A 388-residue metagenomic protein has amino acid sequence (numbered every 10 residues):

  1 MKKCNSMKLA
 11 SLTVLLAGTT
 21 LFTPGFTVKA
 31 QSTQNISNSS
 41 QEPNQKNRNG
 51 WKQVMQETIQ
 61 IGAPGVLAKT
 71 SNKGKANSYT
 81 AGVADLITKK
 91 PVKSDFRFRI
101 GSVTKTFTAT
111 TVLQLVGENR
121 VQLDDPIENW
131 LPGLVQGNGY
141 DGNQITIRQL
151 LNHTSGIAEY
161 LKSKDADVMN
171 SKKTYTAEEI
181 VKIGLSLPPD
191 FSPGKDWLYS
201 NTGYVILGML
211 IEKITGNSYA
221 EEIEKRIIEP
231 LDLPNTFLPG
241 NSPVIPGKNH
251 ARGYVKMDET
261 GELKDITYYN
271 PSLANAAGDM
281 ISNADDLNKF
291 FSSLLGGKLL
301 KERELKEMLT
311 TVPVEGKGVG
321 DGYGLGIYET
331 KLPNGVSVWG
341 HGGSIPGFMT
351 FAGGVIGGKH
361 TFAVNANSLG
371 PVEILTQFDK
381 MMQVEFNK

Functional and structural regions predicted by a protein language model:
K2-K29: Sec-dependent N-terminal signal peptides of Gram-positive bacterial secreted proteins and lipoproteins
K29, S78-T80, P91, R99 (+4 more regions): Conserved beta-strand positions that form and line the central face of beta-propeller blades
K29-A81, T215, E262-K388: Catalytic loop of the DD-peptidase/beta-lactamase superfamily, centered on the K-T-G motif and neighboring
N47, W51, I100, T104 (+6 more regions): Hydrophobic (often cysteine-bearing) scaffold residues that line and stabilize catalytic clefts of nucleotide/cofactor
M55, G74, K105-T108, V112 (+7 more regions): Residue-level preference for non-acidic, small/hydrophobic
G62, T88-Q149, F191-S200, N275-A276 (+1 more regions): Short active-site loop at a secondary-structure junction that contains or immediately precedes the catalytic residue(s)
N72, V83, S102-T104, G203 (+1 more regions): A mature extracytoplasmic/lumenal domain signature
D85, N138-G342: Short, surface-exposed loop or secondary-structure junction motifs that flank catalytic or metal-binding residues
